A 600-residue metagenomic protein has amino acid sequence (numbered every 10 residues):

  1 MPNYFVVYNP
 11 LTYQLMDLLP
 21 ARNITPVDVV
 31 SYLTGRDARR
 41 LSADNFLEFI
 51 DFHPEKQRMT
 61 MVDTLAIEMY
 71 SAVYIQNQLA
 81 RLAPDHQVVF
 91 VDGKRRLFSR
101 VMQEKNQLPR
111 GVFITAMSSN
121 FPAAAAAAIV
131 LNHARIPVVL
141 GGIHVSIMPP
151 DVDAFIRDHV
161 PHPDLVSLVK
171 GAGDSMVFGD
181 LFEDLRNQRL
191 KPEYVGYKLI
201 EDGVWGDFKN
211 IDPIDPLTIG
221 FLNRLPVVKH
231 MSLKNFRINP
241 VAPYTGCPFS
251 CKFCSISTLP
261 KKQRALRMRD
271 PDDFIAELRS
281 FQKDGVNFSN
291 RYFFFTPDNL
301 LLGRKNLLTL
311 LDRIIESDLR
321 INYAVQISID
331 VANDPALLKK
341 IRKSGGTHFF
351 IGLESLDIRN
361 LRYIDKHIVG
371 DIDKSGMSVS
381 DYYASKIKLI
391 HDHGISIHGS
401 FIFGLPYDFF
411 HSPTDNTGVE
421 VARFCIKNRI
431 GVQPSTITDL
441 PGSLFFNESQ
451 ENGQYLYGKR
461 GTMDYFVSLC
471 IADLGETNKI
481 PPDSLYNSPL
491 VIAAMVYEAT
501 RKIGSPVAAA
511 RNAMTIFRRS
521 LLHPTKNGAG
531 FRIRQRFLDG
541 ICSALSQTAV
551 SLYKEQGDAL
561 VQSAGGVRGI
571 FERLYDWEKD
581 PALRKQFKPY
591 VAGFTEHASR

Functional and structural regions predicted by a protein language model:
M1-F49, M61, D85-Q87, L97 (+4 more regions): Radical SAM enzyme core and accessory elements
P2-E277, S289: Acidic, low-complexity intrinsically disordered segments
V7, I114, L140, F295-P297 (+2 more regions): Conserved beta-strand positions
L15-M16, V145-P150, F249, R359-I364 (+3 more regions): Flexible glycine/acidic-rich beta-alpha junction loops that bind and position SAM and/or redox cofactors in anaerobic
I75-V89, D284-F288, S317, S344 (+3 more regions): A structural motif corresponding to the C-terminal end of an alpha-helix and its immediate exit/capping segment
D151-G179, K343-F349, N416-P434: Structural recognition of alpha->loop->beta junctions
D215-H398, F403-Y407, H411, R423: Radical SAM [4Fe-4S] cluster-binding motif and immediate context
